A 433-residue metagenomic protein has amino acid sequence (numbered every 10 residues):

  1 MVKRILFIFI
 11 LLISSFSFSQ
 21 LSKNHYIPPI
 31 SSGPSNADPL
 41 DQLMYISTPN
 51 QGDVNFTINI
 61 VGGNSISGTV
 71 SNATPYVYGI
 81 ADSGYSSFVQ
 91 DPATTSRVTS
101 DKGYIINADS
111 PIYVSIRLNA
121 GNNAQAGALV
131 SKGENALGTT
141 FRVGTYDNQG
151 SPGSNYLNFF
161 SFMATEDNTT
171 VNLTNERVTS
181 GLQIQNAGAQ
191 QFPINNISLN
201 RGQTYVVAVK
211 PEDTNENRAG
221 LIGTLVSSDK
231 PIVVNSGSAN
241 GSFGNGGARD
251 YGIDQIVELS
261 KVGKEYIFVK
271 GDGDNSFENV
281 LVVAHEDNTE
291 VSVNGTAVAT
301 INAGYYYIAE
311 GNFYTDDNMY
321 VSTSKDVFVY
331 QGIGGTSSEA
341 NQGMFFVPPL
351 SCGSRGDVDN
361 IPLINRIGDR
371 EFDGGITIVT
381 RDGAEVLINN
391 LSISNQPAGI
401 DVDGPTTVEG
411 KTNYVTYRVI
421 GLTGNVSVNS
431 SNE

Functional and structural regions predicted by a protein language model:
M1-S22: Bacterial Sec-dependent N-terminal signal peptides
Q20-E433: Intrinsically disordered, low-complexity linker/terminal regions across diverse proteins
